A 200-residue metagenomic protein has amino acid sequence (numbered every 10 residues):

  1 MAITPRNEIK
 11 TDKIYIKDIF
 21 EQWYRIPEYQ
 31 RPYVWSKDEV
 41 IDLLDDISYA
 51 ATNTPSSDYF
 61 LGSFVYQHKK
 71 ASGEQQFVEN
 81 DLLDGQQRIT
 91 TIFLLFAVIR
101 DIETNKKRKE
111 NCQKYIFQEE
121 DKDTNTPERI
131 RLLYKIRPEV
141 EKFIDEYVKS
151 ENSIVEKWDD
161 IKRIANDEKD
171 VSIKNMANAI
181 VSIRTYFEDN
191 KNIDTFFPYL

Functional and structural regions predicted by a protein language model:
M1-L200: Glycine- and hydrophobic-rich flexible loops that cap the catalytic core of alpha/beta enzyme folds
